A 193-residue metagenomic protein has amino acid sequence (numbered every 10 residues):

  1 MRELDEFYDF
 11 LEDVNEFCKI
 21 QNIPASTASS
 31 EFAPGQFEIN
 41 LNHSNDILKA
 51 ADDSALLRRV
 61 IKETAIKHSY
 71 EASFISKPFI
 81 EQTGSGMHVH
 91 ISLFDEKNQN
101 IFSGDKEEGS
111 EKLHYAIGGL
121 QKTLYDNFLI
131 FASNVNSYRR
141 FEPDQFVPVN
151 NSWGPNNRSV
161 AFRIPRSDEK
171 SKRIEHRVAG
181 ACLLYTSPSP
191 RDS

Functional and structural regions predicted by a protein language model:
M1-D9, I47-R58, N98-I101: Acidic, His- and aromatic-enriched active-site or binding-groove loops in soluble protein domains that engage sugars
M1-F37, S44-I47: Glycine-rich, mobile lid/loop segments that gate access to catalytic sites or pores
D13-C18, S54-H68, A116-G119, L124: A short, contiguous, amphipathic alpha-helix enriched in charged residues
S29-E31, H88-H90, D192: Histidine-centered active-site/metal-ligand motif
N40-I47, I66-R177: Loop-rich catalytic cores of soluble enzymes, especially ATP-dependent carboxylate-amine ligases and other
R177-L183: Helix-loop elements that line ligand-binding/catalytic pockets
Y185, S189-S193: Single conserved hydrophobic/aromatic residue that forms the stacking wall/gate of nucleotide- or nucleobase-binding
